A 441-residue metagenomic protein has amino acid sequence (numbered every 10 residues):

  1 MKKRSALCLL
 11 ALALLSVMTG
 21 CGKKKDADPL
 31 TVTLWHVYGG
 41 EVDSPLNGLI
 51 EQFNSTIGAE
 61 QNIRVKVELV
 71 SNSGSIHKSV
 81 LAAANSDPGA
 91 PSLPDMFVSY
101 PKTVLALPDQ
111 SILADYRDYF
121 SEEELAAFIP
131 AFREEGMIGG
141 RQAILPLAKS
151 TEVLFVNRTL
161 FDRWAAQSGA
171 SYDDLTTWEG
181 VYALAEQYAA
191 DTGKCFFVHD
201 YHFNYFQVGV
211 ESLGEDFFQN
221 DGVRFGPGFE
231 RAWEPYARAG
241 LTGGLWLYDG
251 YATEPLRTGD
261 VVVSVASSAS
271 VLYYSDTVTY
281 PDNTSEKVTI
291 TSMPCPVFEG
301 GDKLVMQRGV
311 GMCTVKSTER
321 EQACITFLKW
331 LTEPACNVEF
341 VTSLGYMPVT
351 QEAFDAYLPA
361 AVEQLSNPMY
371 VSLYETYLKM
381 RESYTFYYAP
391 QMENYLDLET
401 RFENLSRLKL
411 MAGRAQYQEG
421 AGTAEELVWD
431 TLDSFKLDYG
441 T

Functional and structural regions predicted by a protein language model:
D28-G40, N62-L69, D95-M96, A143: Short, well-ordered beta-strand elements
A59-F128, W164, V262-V263, P281-T284: Extracytoplasmic "Venus flytrap"/periplasmic binding protein-like
F97-V153, E179-Y182, K287-P296: Hinge/lid segment of periplasmic solute-binding proteins
R117-F128, D173-D174, E215-A232, R238 (+3 more regions): Short, solvent-exposed loop/beta-turn-alpha elements that line the ligand-binding surface or hinge of extracytoplasmic
G139-L147, E152, E179-G228, V263: Extracytoplasmic/periplasmic solute-binding protein
Y182-Q187, Q219-G250, I290-C295: Glycine-centered hinge/linker elements that transmit conformational signals in sensory and ligand-binding systems
T242-G244, P281-E352: Extracytoplasmic/periplasmic substrate-recognition and gating elements
Q364-V371, L378-T441: Conserved C-terminal helix/tail region of periplasmic/extracytoplasmic solute-binding proteins
